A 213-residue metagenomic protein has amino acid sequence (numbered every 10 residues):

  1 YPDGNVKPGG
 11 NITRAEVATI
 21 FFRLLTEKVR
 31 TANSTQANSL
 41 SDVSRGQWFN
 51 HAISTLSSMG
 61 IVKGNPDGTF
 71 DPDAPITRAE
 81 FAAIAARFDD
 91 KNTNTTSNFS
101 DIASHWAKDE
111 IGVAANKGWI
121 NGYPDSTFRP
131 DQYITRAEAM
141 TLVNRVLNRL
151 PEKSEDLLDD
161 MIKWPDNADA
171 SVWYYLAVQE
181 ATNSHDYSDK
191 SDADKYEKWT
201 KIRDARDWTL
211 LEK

Functional and structural regions predicted by a protein language model:
Y1-A15, R23-N50, M59-A79, R87-D109 (+2 more regions): Feature responds to low-complexity, polar/acidic, surface-exposed segments characteristic of secreted/exported proteins
A137-V143: Alpha-helical segment that forms one wall of the substrate-binding/catalytic cleft in peptidoglycan-active domains
